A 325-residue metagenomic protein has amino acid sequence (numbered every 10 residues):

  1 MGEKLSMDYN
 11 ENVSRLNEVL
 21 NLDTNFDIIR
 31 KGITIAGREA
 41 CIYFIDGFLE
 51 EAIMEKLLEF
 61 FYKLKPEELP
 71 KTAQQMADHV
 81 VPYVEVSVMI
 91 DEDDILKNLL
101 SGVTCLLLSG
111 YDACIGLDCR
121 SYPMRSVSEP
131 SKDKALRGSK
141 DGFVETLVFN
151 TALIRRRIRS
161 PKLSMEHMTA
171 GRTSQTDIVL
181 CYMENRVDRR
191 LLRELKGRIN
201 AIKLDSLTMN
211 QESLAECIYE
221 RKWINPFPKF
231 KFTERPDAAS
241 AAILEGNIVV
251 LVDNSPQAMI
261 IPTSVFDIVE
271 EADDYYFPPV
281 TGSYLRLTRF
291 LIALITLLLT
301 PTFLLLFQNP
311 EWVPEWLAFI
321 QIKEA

Functional and structural regions predicted by a protein language model:
M1-A293, E315, F319-I322: Membrane-embedded alpha-helical signal segments
T288-L304: Bilayer-spanning, highly hydrophobic alpha-helical transmembrane segments
T302-W316: Membrane-helix interface motif
